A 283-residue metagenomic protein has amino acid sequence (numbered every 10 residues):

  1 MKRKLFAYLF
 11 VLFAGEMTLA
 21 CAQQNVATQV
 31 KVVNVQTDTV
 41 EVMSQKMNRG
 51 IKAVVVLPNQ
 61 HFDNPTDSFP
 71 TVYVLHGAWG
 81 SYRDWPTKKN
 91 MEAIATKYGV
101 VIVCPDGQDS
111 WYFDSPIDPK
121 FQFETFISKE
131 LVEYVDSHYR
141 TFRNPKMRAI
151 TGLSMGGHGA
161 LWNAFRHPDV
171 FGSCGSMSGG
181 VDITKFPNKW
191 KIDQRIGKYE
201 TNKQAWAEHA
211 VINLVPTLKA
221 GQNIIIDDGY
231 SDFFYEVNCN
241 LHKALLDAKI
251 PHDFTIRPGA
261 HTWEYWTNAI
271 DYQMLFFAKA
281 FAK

Functional and structural regions predicted by a protein language model:
M1-A27: Bacterial Sec-dependent N-terminal signal peptides
A22-K283: Non-catalytic cap/lid and distal C-terminal segments of serine-dependent acyl enzymes
